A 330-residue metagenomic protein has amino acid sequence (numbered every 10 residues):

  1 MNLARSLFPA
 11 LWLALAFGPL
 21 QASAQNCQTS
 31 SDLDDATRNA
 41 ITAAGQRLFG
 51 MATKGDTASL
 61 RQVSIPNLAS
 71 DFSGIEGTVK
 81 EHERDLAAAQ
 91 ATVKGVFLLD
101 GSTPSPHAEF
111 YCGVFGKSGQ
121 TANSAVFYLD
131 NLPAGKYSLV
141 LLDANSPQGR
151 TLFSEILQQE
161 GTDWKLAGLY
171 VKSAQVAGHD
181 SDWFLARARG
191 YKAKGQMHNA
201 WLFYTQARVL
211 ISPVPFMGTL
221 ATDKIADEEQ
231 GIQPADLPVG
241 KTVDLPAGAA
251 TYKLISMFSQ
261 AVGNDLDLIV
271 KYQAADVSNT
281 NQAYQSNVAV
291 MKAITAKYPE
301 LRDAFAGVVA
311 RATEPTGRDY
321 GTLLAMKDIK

Functional and structural regions predicted by a protein language model:
F8-P19: Bacterial N-terminal signal peptides
A22-K54, Y170-W183: Short, low-complexity N-terminal intrinsically disordered segments enriched in polar/charged residues
N26-S31, A43-G45, Q62-I65, N264-S278: Acidic/histidine-rich, surface-exposed loop or edge segments in extracytoplasmic proteins
Q28-A36, T42-A43, A58-N123, L210-P238: Short solvent-exposed beta->alpha transition segments
G50, H179-N199: Alpha-helical segment of the N-proximal tetratricopeptide repeat
S73, K80-Q148, G178, L237-S278: Surface-exposed, charged secondary-structure patches
Y137-H179, S259-Q282, K292-K327: Short beta-strand edge/turn micro-motifs at domain boundaries
M197-V214: TPR/TPR-like (Sel1-like) alpha-helical repeat modules
